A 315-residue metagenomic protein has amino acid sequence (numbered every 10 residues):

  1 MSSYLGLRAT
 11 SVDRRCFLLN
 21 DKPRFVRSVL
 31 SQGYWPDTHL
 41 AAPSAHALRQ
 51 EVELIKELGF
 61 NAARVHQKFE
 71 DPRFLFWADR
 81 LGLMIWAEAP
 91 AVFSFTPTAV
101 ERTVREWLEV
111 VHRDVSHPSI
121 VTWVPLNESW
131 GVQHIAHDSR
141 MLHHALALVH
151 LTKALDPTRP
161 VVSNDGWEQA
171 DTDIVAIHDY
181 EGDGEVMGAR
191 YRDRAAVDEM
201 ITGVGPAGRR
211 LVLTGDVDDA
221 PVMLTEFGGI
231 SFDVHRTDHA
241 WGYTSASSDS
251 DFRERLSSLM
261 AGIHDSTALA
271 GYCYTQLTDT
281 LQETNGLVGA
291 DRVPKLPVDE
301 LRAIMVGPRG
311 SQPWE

Functional and structural regions predicted by a protein language model:
M1-V132, H137-L142, L146, V162 (+4 more regions): Active-site-adjacent substrate/metal-binding segments within catalytic domains of carbohydrate-active enzymes
R80-I85, D171-A176, D219: Glycine-enriched alpha-helix->loop->beta-strand junction motifs that scaffold or abut catalytic
S119-W123, H150, D171, D183-G184 (+1 more regions): Substrate-binding clefts and catalytic carboxylate motifs of secreted carbohydrate-active enzymes
H144-A145, V175-I177: Polar, glycine-rich mid-to-C-terminal structural blocks that act as macromolecule-binding/assembly scaffolds
T158-R159, V298: Short, acidic/small-residue loops that bind anionic groups at enzyme active sites
